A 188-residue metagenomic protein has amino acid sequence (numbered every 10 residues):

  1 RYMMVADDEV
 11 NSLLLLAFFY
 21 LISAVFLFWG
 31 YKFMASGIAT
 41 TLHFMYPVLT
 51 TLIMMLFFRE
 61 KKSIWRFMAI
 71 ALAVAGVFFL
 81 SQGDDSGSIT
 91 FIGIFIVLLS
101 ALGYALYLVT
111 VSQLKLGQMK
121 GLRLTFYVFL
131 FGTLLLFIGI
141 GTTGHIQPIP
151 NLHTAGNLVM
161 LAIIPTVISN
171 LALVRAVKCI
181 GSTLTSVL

Functional and structural regions predicted by a protein language model:
Y2-H43, F79, A162-I180: Specific transmembrane alpha-helical segments of multi-pass solute transporters/efflux pumps, especially DMT/EamA
Y2-M3, K32, F78-I92, I140-L158: Membrane-interface helix termini and inter-helical loops of multi-pass transporters
D7-N11, T40-H43, R59-F79, G87-I94 (+2 more regions): Loop-to-transmembrane alpha-helix entry segments
Y20, I53, K62-Q82, A101 (+1 more regions): Hydrophobic transmembrane alpha-helices of multi-pass small-molecule transport proteins
F28-K61, R66, S100, S182-L188: Specific alpha-helical transmembrane segments that line the substrate/conduction pathway and gating interfaces
W29-Y46, T90-G103, L152-T166: Structural signature of hydrophobic alpha-helical transmembrane segments
A39-M45, V111-T133, I163-L188: Helix-helix packing/entry segments at the starts of transmembrane helices
T50-L52, S86-G144, A172: Transmembrane alpha-helical segments that form core, pore/gating elements of small-molecule transporters/exporters
